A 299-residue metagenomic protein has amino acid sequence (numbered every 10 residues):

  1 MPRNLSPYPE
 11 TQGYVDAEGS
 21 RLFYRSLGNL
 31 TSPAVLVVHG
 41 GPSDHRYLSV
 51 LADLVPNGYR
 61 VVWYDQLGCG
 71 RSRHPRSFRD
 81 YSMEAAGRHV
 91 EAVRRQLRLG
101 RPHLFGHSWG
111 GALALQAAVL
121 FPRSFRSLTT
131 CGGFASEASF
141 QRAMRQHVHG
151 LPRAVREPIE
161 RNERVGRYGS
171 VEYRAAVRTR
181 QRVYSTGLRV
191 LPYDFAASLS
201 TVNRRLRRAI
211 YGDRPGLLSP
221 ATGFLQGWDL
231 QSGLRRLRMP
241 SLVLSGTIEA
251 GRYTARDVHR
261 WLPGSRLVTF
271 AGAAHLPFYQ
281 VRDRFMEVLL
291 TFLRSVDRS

Functional and structural regions predicted by a protein language model:
P2-R21: N-terminal cap/lid segment of alpha/beta-hydrolase-fold proteins
S20-H74, R79: Conserved HGGG/HGGXW glycine-rich cap/lid loop of the alpha/beta-hydrolase fold
W63-W109, E287: Active-site loop/oxyanion-hole signature of alpha/beta-hydrolase fold enzymes
G100-A143: Conserved hydrolase catalytic core segment
R126-R167: Flexible "cap/lid" loop of the alpha/beta hydrolase fold
E160-M239: Alpha/beta-hydrolase
Q231-A273: Conserved loop-alpha-helix segment in the C-terminal half of the alpha/beta-hydrolase fold that carries the catalytic
G264-S299: Catalytic active-site module of serine/aspartate enzymes centered on a nucleophile-bearing elbow/loop
